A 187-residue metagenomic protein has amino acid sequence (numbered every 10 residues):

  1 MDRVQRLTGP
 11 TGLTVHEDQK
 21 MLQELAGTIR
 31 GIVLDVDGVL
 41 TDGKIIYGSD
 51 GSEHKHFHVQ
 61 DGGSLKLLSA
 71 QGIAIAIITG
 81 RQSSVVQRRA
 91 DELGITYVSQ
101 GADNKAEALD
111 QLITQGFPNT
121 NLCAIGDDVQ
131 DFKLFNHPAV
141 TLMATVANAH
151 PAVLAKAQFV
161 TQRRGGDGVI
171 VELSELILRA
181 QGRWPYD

Functional and structural regions predicted by a protein language model:
M1-L34: Non-catalytic pre-domain segments flanking phosphatase-related domains
V15-D18, D61, K105, D128: Amphipathic coiled-coil/heptad-repeat helices and related helical stalk/stem segments that mediate oligomerization
T28-K44, F135, I170: Asp-based phosphoryl-transfer active-site loop
T28-R30, I73, T120-N121, T141: Short coil/turn segments at beta-strand junctions that form active-site/ligand-binding loops
V36, G80-R81, A102, A147-A149: Short secondary-structure boundary segments
L40-A70: A positional/architectural concept
H54-H58, E92-L93, Y97-S99, A106-D187: Mg2+-dependent phosphoryl-transfer enzymes with acidic/Ser/Thr/Gly-rich catalytic loops
L65-R89, F135: Substrate-recognition element of Asp-dependent hydrolases with the DxDx(T/V) motif
